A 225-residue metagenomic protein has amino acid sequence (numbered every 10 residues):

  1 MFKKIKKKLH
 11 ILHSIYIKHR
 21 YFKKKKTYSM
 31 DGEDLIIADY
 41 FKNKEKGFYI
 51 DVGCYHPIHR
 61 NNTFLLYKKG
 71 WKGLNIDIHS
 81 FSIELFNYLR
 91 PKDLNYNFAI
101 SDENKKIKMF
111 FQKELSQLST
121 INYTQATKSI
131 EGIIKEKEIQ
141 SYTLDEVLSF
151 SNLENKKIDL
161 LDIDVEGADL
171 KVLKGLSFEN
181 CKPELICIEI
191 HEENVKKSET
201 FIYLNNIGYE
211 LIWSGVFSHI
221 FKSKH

Functional and structural regions predicted by a protein language model:
M1-H225: Phosphate/nucleotide-binding beta-alpha loop and adjacent structural elements of enzyme active sites
